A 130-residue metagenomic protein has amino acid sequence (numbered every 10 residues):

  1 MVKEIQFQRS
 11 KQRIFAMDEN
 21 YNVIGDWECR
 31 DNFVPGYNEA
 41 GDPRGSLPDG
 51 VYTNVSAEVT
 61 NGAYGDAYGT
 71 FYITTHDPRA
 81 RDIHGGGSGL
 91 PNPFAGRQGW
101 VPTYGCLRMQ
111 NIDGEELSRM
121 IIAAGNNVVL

Functional and structural regions predicted by a protein language model:
M1-D82, G86: Gly/Pro-biased beta-strand-loop elements
N61-L130: Exported/periplasmic cell-wall-interacting domains
